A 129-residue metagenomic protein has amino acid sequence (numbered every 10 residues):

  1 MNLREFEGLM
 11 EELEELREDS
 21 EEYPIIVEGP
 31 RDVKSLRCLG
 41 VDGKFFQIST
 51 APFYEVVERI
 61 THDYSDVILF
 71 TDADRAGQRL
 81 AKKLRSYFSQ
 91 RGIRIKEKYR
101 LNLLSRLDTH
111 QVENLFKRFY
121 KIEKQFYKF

Functional and structural regions predicted by a protein language model:
M1-P24, P30: Phosphate-handling DNA/RNA-contact segment within nucleic-acid enzymes
P24-I25, I68: Short glycine-rich phosphate-binding loop at a beta-alpha junction
P30-L39, K44, I48-F129: TOPRIM fold recognition
